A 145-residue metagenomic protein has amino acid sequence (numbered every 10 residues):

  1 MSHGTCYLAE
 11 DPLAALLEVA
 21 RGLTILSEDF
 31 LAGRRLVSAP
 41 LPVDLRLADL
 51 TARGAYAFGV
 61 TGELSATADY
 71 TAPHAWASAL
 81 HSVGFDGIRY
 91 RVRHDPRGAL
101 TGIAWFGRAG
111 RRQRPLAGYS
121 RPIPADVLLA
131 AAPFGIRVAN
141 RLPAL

Functional and structural regions predicted by a protein language model:
M1-S27: Extended catalytic/binding region for NAD+/ADP-ribose chemistry, centered on the ART fold
L23-L145: Active-site and NAD+-binding cores of ADP-ribose-processing enzymes
